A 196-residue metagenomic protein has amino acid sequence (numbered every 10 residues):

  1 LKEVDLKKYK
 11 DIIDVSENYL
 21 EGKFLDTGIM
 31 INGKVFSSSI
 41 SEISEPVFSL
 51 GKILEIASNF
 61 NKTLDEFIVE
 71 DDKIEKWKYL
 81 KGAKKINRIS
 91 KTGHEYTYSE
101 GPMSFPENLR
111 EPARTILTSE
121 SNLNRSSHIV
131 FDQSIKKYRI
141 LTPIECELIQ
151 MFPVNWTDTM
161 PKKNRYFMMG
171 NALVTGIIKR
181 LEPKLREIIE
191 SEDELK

Functional and structural regions predicted by a protein language model:
L1: A conserved mid-domain beta-alpha-beta active-site/ligand-binding segment of alpha/beta enzyme cores
Y9-K196: C-terminal target-recognition/interaction regions appended to catalytic cores
